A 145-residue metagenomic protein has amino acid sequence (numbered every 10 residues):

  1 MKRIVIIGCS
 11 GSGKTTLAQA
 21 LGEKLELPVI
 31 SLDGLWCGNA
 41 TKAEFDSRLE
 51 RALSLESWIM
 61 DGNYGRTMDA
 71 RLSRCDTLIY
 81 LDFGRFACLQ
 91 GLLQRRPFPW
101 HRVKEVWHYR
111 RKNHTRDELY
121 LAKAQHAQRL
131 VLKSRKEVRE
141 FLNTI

Functional and structural regions predicted by a protein language model:
R3: Walker A (P-loop) ATP-phosphate-binding motif of ABC ATPase nucleotide-binding domains
I6: Hydrophobic anchor at the beta1->P-loop junction of P-loop NTPases
S10: The conserved Walker
K14: Conserved lysine of the Walker
L17: Hydrophobic positions on the alpha1 helix immediately C-terminal to the Walker A/P-loop
K24, H114-I145: NTP-dependent small-molecule kinase module
P28-F83: Conserved nucleotide-sensing/catalytic segment adjacent to the nucleotide-binding pocket in NTP-handling enzymes
F83-L119, K136: A glycine- and Lys/Arg-enriched "phosphate-lid" helix/loop adjacent to the NTP-binding pocket of small-molecule kinases
